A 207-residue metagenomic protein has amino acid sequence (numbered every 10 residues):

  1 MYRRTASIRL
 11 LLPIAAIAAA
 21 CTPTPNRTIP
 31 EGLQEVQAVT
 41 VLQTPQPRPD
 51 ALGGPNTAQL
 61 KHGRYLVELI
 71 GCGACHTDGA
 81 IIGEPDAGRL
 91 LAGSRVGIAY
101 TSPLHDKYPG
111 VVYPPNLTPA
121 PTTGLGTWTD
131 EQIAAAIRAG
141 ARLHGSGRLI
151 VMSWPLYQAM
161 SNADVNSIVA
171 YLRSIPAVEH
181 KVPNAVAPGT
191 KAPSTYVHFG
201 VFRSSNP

Functional and structural regions predicted by a protein language model:
Y2-L11: Bacterial N-terminal signal peptides that target proteins for export
I17-A20: C-terminal motif of bacterial Sec signal peptides marking the signal peptidase cleavage site
T22-T24: Bacterial signal peptide processing site
I29-L42, A80-D130, R148-N162, V186-F199: Gly/Gly-Pro-rich "capping" loops immediately C-terminal to redox-active cysteine motifs in periplasmic/lumenal
E35-E68, I82-G83: Electrostatic cytochrome c docking/interface patches
L52-L60, Y65, G110, G126-D130 (+2 more regions): Solvent-exposed, acidic/flexible segments
G63, L69-G79, I133, I168 (+1 more regions): The canonical Cys-X-X-Cys-His
T129-L143, W154-V182: C-terminal capping alpha-helices of c-type cytochrome domains
